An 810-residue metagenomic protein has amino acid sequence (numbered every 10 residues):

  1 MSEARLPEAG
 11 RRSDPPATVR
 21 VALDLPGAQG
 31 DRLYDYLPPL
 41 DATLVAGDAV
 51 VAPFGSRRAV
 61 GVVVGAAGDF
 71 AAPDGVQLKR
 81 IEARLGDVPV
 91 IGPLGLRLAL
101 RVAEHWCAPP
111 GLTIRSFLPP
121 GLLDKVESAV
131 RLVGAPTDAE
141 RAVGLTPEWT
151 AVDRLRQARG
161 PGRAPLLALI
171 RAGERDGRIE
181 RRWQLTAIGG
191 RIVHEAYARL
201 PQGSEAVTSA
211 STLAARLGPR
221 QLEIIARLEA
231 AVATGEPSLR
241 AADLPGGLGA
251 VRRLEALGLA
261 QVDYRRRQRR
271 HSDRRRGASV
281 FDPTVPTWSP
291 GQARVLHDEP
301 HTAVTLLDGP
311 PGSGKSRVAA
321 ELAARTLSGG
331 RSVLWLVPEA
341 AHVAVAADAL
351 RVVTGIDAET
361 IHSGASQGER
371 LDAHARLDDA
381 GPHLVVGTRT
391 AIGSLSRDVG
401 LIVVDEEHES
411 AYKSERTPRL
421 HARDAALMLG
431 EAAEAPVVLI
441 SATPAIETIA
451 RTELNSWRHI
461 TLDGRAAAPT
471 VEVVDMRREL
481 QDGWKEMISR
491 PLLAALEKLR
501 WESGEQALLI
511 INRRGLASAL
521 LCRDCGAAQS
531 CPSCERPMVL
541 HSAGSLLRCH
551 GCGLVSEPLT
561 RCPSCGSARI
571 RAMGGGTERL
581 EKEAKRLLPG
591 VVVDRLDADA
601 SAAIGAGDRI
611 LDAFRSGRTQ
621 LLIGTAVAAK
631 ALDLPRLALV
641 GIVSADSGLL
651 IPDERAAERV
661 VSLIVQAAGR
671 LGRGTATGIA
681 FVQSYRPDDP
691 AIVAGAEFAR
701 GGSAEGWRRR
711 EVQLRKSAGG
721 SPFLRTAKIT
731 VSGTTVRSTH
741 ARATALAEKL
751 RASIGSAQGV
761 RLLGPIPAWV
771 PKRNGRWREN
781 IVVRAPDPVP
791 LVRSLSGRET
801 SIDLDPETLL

Functional and structural regions predicted by a protein language model:
M1-A467, W501, A507, I511 (+5 more regions): Accessory, non-ATPase domains that flank or precede helicase/AAA+ motor cores in DNA-metabolism machines
V280-H297, H301-H383, G387-A741, E748 (+4 more regions): Inter-lobe coupling/hinge segments of SF2-like helicase ATPases
L762-G764: Acidic, polar loop-rich interaction surfaces within structured domains
